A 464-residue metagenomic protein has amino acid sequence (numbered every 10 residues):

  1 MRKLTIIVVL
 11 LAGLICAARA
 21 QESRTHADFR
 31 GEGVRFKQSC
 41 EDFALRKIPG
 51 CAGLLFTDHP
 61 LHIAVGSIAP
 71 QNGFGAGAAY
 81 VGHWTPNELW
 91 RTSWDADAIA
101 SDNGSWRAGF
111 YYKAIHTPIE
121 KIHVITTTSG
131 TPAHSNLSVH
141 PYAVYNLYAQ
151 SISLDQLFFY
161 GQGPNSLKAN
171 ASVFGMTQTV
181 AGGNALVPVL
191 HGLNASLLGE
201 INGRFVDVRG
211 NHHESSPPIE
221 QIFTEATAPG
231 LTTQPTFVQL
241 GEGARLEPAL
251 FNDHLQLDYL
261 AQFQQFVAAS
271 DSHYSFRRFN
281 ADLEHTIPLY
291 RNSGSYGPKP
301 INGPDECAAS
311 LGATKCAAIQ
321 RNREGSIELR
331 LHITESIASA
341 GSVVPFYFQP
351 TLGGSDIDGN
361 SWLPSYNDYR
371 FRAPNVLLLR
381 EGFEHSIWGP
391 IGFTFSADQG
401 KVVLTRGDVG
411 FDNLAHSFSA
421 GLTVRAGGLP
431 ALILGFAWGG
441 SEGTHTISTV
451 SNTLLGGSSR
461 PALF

Functional and structural regions predicted by a protein language model:
T5-L14: Bacterial N-terminal signal peptides
R19-L137, S196-L198, V206-H212, S216-H254 (+8 more regions): Outer-membrane beta-barrel initiation region
T25, F36-A44, V81, P218-W388 (+4 more regions): C-terminal outer-membrane beta-barrel translocator/porin domains of Gram-negative envelope proteins and their
I63-S67, W94-A100, F110-Y112, V139-P164 (+9 more regions): Transmembrane beta-barrel strands of outer-membrane/channel proteins
V65-A69, D97-I99, K168-F174, T227-P235 (+5 more regions): Outer-membrane beta-barrel domain signature
N72-A76, D102-A108, G175-A181, Q234-L240 (+6 more regions): Residues that define the transmembrane beta-barrel architecture of outer-membrane proteins
H83-N87, I99-S105, T117-I119, I152-Q156 (+7 more regions): Sequence/structural signature of outer-membrane beta-barrel proteins
A108, I119-T177, R330-L352, L432-T453 (+1 more regions): Outer-membrane beta-barrel translocator/channel fold
